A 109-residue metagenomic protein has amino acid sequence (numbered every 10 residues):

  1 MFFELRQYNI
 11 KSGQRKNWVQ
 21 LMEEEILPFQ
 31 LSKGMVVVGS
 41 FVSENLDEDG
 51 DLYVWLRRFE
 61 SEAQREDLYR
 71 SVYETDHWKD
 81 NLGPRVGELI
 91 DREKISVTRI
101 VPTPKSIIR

Functional and structural regions predicted by a protein language model:
M1-N17, F29, P104-R109: Surface-exposed interaction/gating patches
E4-R6, D51-W55: Short amphipathic alpha-helical segments
Q7-I10, R57-S61: Short beta-strand-to-loop capping motifs
N17-V38, L46, G50, R58-T98: An amphipathic, aromatic/His-enriched active-site/gating alpha helix that lines ligand/cofactor pockets
F41: Surface loop/turn signatures of beta-propeller and other carbohydrate-active proteins
E44-D47, P104: Residue-level detector of flexible, active-site-proximal loop/helix-junction positions within diverse enzyme catalytic
